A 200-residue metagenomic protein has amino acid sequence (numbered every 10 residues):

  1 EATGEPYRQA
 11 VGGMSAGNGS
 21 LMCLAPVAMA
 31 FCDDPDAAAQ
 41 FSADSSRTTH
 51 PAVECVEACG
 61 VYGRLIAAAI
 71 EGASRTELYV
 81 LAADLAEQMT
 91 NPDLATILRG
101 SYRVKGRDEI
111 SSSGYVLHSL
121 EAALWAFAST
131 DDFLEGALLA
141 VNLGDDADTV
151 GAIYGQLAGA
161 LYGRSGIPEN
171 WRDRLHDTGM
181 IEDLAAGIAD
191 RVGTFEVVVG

Functional and structural regions predicted by a protein language model:
E1-T130, G136-L143, L157: Amphipathic alpha-helical interface segments
C32-A38, D132-E135, Y162-L175: Phosphate-handling active-site elements
D148: Conserved catalytic/binding loops enriched for acidic/polar residues
G151-Y162: Short, small-residue alpha-helix embedded
A160-G200: Conserved glycine-rich phosphate/nucleotide-binding loop and adjacent Mg2+-coordinating catalytic segment
